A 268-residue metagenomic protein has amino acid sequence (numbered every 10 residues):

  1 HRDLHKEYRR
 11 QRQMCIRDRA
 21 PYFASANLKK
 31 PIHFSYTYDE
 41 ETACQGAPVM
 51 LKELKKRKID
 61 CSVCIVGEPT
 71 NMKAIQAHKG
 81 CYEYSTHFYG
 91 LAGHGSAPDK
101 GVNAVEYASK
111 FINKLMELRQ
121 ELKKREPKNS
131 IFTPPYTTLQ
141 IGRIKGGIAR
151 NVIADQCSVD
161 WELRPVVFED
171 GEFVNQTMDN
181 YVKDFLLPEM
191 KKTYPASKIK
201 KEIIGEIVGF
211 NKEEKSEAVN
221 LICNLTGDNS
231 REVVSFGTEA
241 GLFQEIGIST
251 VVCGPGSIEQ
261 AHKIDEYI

Functional and structural regions predicted by a protein language model:
H1, H5, H78, H94-G95 (+1 more regions): Histidine-centered active-site/metal-ligand motif
H1-R12, I16: Single conserved hydrophobic/aromatic residue that forms the stacking wall/gate of nucleotide- or nucleobase-binding
K6-Y8, L28-K30, G80, D155-C157: Residue-level preference for beta-strand/loop junctions
E7, D18, Q45, E217 (+1 more regions): Short, conserved clusters of charged catalytic residues that mark active-site and nucleotide-handling motifs
R9, R17, P31, K198-I204: Short, basic/glycine-rich phosphate-binding loops at helix/coil junctions that contact nucleotide phosphates
R10, Y36-Y38, L163-P165: Short glycine-centered, acidic/aromatic-flanked micro-motifs in structured strand/loop junctions that mark active-site
Q13, R17-E83: Acidic/histidine-rich catalytic neighborhood of metal-dependent amide-processing enzymes
E83-I268: Metal-dependent amide/peptide-bond hydrolase catalytic core, centered on the "pita-bread" metallohydrolase fold
